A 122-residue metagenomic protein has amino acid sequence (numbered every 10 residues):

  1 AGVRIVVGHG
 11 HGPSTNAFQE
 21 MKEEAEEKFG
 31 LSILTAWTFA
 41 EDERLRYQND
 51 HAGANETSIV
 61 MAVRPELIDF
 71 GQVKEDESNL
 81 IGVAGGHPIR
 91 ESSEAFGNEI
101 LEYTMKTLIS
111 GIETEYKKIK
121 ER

Functional and structural regions predicted by a protein language model:
A1-R122: Extended, histidine- and acidic-residue-enriched regions that form the cofactor-binding/catalytic faces
